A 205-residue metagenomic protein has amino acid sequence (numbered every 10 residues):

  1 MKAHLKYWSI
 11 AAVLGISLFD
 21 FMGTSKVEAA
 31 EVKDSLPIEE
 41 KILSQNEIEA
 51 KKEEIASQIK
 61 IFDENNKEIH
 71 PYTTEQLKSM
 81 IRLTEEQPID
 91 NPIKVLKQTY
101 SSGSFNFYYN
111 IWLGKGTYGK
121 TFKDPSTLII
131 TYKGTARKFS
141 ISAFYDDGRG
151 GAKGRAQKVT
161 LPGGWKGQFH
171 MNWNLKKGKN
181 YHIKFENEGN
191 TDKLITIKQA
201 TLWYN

Functional and structural regions predicted by a protein language model:
M1-G116: N-terminal prepro-regions of secreted/extracellular proteins
G103-I141: Short, surface-exposed binding/anchoring microloops in extracellular/periplasmic proteins
T127-L128, N174-G189: Noncatalytic modules at the cell exterior or secretory-pathway interfaces, chiefly beta-strand-rich lectin/adhesion
G134, A143-D147, W173, N187-G189: A mature extracytoplasmic/lumenal domain signature
R137-A156: Short, surface-exposed beta-strand/strand-loop-strand elements in extracellular ectodomains
F139, G189-Y204: Edge beta-strands of jelly-roll/beta-sandwich modules across compartments, strongly enriched in secreted/luminal
V159-G163: Short beta-strand segments within Ig-like beta-sandwich modules, predominantly Fibronectin type-III
K166-N174: Exposed aromatic-hydrophobic patches
